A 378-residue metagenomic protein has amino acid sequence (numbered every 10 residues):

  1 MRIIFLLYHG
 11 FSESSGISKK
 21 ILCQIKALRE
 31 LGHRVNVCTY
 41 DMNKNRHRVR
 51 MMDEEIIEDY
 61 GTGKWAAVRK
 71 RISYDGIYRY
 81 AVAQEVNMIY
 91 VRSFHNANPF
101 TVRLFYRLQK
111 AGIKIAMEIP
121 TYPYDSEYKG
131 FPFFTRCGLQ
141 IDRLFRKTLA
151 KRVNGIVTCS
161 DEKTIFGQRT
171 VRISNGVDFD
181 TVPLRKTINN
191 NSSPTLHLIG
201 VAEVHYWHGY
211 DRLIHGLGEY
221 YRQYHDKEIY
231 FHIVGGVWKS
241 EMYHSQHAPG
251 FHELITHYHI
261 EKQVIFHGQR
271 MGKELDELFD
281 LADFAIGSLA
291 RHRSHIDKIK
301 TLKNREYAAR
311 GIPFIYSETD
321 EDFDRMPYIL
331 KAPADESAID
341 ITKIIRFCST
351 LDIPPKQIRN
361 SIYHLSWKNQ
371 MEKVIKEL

Functional and structural regions predicted by a protein language model:
M1-K44, Q84, P313: N-terminal subdomain of nucleotide-sugar transferases
I4, N189-G209, L213-L217, F231-H232: Conserved donor-binding/catalytic core segment of Leloir-type glycosyltransferases
S15, N96, H208, K273-L275 (+2 more regions): Nucleotide-sugar-dependent
K26, D75, P99, R103-A111 (+2 more regions): Membrane-proximal helix-turn-helix segments that form the acceptor-binding/catalytic region of lipid-linked
L139, R143-R185: Donor nucleotide-sugar binding/catalytic pocket of nucleotide-sugar-dependent glycosyltransferases
S245-K273: Nucleotide-activated donor-binding/catalytic signature segment of Leloir-type glycosyltransferases, i.e., the conserved
F323-R346: Change "using UDP/GDP/dTDP sugars" to "using nucleotide sugars
E336-I339, S349-L378: A charged, aromatic-enriched C-terminal amphipathic alpha-helix characteristic of glycosyltransferases across folds
